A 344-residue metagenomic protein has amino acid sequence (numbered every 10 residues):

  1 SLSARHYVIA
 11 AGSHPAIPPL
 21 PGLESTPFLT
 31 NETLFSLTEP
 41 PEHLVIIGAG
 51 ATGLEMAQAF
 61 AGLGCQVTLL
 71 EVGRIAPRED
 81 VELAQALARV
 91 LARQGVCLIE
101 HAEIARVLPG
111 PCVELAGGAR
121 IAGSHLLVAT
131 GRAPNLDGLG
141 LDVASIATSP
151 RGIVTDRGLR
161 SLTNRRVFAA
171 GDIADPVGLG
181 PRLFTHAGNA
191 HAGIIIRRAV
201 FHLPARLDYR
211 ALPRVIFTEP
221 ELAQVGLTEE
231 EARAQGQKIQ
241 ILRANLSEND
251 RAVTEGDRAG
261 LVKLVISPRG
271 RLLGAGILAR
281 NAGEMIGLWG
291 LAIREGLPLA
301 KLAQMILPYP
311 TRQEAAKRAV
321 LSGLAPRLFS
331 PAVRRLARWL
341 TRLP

Functional and structural regions predicted by a protein language model:
S1, L108-R120, L126: Conserved beta-strand-loop-beta-strand element in the redox core of flavoprotein oxidoreductases
L2-G12, I46-I47, I121-G131, L141 (+2 more regions): Short hydrophobic core segments
A11-Q66, L70, C97-L98, D142-A144 (+1 more regions): Glycine-rich dinucleotide-binding loop and its adjacent helix/turn
H14-A16, A147-S149, H202-P213, Q237-L242: A short alpha-helix-loop-beta-strand transition element characteristic of N-terminal alpha/beta dinucleotide-binding
E24-P40, R120-F201, L288-G290, A303: FAD-site-proximal beta/loop scaffold in flavoenzymes
L29, C97-I99, F168, Q240-L242: General small-molecule cofactor/ligand-binding pocket signal
F35-S36, P41-V45, A51-P109, G180-N189 (+1 more regions): Rossmann-like dinucleotide-binding cores of NAD(P)H-dependent redox enzymes
F217-T228, R233-P344: Flexible, glycine-rich terminal cap/loop adjacent to redox cofactors in electron-transfer oxidoreductases
